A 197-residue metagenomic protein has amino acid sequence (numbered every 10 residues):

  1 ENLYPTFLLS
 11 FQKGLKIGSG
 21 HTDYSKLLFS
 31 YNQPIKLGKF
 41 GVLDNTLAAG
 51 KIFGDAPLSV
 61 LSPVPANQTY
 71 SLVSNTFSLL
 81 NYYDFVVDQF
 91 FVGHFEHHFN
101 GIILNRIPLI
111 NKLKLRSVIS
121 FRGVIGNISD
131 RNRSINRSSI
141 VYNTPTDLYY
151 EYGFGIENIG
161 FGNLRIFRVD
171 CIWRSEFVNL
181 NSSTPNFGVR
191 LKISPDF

Functional and structural regions predicted by a protein language model:
E1-F197: Exposed, low-structure sequence patches enriched in small/polar residues
